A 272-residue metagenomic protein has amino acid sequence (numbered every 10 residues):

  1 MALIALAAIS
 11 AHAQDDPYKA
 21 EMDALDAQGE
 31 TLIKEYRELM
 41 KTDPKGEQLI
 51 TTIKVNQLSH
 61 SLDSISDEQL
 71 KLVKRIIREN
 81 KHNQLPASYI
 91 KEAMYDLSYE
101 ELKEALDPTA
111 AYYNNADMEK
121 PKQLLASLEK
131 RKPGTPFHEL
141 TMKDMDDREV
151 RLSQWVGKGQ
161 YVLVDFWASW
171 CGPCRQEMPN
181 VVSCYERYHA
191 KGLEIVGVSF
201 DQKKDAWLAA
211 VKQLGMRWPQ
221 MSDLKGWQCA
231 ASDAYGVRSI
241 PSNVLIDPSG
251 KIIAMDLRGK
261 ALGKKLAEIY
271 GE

Functional and structural regions predicted by a protein language model:
M1-P17, E272: Bacterial Sec-dependent N-terminal signal peptides
Q14-V150, G159: Oxidative protein folding and maturation machinery
V150-R151, I253: Generic structural signal for well-ordered beta-strand positions
G159-V162, P241: Alpha/beta-hydrolase fold active-site loops
Q160, F166-S183: Conserved redox-active cysteine motifs that mediate thiol-disulfide chemistry, especially di-cysteine Cys-X(1-2)-Cys
D165, I195-S199, M221: Short beta-strand segments
Q176-L214, G226-D233: Structural microenvironment flanking redox-active thiols in thiol-disulfide oxidoreductases
M216, D223-G271: Thiol/disulfide oxidoreductase modules built on the thioredoxin-like
